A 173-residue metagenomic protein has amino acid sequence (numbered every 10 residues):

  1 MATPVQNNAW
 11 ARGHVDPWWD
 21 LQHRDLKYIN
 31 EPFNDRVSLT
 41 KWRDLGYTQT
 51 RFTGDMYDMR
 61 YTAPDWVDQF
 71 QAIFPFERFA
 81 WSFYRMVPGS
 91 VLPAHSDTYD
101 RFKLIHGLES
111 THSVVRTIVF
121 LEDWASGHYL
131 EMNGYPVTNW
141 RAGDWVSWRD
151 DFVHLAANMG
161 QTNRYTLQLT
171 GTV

Functional and structural regions predicted by a protein language model:
M1-F83, V91: Non-heme Fe(II)/2-oxoglutarate
P32, W42-L45, Y84-M86, E122 (+2 more regions): Structured loops at beta-to-helix junctions and adjacent beta-edge loops in soluble globular domains
F83-H112: Conserved short histidine dyad/triad with adjacent acidic residue
P93-D97, L104-H106, H128-N133, A142 (+1 more regions): A short secondary-structure junction signal
A94-S96, L121-E122, N133, W148-D151 (+1 more regions): Short His-Asn-centered micro-motif
V114-R141: A short beta-strand-loop-beta hairpin characteristic of the jelly-roll/cupin
V115-F120, W145-S147, Q161-V173: A short hydrophobic beta-strand segment most commonly corresponding to one strand of the jelly-roll/cupin
T138-V153: Conserved metal-binding segment of the jelly-roll/cupin
